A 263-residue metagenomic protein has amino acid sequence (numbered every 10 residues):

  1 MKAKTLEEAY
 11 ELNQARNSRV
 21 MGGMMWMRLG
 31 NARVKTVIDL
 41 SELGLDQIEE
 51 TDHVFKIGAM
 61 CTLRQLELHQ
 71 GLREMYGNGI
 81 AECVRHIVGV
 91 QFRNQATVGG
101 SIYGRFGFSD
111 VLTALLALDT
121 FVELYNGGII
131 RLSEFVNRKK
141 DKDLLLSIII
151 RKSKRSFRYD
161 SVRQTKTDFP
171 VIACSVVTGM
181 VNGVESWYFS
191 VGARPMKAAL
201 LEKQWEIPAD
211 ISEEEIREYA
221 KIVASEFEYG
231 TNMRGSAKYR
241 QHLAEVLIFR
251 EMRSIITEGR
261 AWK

Functional and structural regions predicted by a protein language model:
M1-K263: C-terminal structural segment of proteins
